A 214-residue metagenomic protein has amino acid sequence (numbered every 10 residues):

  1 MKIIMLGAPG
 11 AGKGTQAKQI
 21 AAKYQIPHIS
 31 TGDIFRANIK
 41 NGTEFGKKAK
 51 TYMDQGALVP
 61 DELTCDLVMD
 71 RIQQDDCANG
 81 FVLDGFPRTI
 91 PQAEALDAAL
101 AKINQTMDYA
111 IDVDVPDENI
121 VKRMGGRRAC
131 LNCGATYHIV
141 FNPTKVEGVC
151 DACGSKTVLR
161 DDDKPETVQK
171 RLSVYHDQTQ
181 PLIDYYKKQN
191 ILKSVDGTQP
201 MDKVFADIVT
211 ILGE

Functional and structural regions predicted by a protein language model:
M1-E214: Glycine-rich phosphate-binding loop of ATP-dependent small-molecule kinases
